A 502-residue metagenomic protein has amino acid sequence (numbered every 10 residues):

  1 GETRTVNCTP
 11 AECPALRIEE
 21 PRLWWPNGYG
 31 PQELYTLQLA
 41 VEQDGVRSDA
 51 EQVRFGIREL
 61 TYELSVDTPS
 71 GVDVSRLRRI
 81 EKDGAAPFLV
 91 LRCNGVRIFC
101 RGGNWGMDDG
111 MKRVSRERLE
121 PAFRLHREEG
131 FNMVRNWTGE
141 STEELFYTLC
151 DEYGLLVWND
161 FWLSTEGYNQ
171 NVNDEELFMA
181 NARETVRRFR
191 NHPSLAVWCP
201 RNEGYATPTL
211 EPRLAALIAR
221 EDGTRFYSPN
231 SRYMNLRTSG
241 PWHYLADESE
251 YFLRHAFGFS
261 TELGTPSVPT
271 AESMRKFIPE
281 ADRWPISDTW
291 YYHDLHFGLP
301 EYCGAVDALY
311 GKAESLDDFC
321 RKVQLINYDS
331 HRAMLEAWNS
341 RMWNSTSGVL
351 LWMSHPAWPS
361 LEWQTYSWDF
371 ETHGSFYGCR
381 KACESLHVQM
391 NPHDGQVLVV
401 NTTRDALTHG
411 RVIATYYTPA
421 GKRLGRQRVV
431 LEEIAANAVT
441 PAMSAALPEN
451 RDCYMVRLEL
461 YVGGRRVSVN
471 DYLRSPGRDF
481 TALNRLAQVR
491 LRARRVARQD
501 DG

Functional and structural regions predicted by a protein language model:
G1-M133, W137, M342-T346, E371 (+1 more regions): Secreted/periplasmic carbohydrate-active enzymes, especially glycoside hydrolases
R22, G106, E166-N169, G311-K322: Short coil/turn segments at secondary-structure junctions
G30, P121, S141-L145, L177-A180 (+8 more regions): Generic recognition of stable, solvent-exposed alpha-helical segments in well-folded globular domains
A40-E42, L145, L149-Y153, R188 (+6 more regions): Alpha-helical structural signal in soluble globular domains
Q43, D49, R54-G56, P87 (+1 more regions): Active-site region of glycoside hydrolase catalytic domains
E63, M107-D108, S141-E143, T165-G167 (+8 more regions): Flexible loop/turn segments at secondary-structure boundaries
D67-T68, D73, I80, G84-R237 (+1 more regions): Active-site mouth of glycoside hydrolases
W198, E248-H409, I413, L424: Substrate-binding clefts and catalytic carboxylate motifs of secreted carbohydrate-active enzymes
